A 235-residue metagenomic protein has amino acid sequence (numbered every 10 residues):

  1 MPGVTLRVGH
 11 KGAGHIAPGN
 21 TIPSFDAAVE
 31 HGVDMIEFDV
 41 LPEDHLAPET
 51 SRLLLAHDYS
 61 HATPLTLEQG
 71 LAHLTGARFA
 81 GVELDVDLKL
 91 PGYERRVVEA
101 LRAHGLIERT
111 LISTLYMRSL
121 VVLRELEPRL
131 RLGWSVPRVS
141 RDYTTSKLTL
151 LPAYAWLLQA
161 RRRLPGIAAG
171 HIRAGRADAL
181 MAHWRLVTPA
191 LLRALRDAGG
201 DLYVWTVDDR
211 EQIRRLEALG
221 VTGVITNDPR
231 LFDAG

Functional and structural regions predicted by a protein language model:
M1-G235: Phosphate-group recognition and catalysis centered on beta-loop-alpha active-site segments
